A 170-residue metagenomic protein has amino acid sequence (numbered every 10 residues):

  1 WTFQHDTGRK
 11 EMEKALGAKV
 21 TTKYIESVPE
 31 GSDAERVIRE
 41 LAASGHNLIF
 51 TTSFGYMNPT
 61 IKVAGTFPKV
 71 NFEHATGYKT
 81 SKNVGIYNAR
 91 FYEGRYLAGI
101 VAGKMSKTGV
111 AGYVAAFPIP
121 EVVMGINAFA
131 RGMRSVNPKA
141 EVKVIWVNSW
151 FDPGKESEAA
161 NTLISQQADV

Functional and structural regions predicted by a protein language model:
W1-V170: A residue-level marker of the well-folded mature domains of exported/periplasmic proteins
